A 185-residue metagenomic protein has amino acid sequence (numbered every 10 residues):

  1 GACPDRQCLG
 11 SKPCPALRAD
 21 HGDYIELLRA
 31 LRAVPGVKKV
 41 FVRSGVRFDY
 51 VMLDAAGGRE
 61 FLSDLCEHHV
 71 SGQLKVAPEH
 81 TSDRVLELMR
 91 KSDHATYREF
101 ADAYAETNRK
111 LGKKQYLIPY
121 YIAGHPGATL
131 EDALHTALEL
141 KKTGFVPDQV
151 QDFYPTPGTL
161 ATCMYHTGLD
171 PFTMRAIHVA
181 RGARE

Functional and structural regions predicted by a protein language model:
G1-I118, A123-P126: Conserved SAM/AdoMet-binding glycine-rich loop
G36, G144-F145: Residue-level recognition of short, well-ordered coil/turn positions that link secondary-structure elements
G57-F61, H125-K142: Catalytic cores of alpha/beta
Q73, P78-H80, F145-D148, D152-F153: Hydrophobic/aromatic-rich, well-ordered segments within soluble, folded domains that form packed cores
T107-L111, T136, K141-T143, M164-H166 (+1 more regions): Eukaryotic scaffolding regions of large macromolecular assemblies
E131, V146, F153-E185: C-terminal accessory regions of radical SAM enzymes
